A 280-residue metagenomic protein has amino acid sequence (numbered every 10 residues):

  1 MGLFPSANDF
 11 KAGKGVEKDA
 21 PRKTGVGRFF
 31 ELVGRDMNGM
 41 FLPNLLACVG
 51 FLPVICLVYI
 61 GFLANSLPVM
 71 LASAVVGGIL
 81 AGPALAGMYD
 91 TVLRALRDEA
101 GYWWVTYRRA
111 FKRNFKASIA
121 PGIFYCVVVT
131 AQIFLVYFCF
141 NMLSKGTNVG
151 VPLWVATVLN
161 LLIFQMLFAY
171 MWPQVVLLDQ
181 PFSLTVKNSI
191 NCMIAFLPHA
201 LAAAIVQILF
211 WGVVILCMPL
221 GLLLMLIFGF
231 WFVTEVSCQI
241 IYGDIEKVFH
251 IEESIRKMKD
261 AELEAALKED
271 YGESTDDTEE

Functional and structural regions predicted by a protein language model:
M1-Y137, N141-L143, G150, L167-A169 (+2 more regions): Helix-coil boundary and N-terminal low-complexity module in membrane systems
P152-F164: Alpha-helical transmembrane segments of multi-pass membrane proteins
